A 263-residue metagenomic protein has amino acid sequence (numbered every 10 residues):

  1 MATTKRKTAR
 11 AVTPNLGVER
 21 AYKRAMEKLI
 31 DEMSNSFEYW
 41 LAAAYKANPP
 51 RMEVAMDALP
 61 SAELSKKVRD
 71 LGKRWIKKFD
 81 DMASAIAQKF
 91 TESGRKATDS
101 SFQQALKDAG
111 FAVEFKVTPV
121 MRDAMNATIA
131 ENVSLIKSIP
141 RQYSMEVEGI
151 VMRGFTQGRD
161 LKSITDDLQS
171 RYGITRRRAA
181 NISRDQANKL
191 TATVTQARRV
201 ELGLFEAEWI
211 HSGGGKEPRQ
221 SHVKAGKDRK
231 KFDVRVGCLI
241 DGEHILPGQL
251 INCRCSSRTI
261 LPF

Functional and structural regions predicted by a protein language model:
M1-G173, L261-F263: N-terminal leader/targeting and assembly helices and adjacent pre-domain segments
S170, I174, R178-F263: Acidic, glycine-rich two-metal-ion catalytic cores of nucleic acid-processing enzymes
